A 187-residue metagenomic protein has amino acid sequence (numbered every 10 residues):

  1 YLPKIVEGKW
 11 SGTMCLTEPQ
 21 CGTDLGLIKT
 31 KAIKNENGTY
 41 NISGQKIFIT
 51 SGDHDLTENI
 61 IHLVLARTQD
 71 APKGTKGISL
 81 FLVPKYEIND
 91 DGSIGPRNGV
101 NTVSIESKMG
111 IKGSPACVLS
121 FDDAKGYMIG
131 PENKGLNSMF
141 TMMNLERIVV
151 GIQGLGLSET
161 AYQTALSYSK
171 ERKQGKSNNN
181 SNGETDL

Functional and structural regions predicted by a protein language model:
Y1, G151-G154: Amphipathic alpha-helix face/heptad-repeat signature
Y1-T30, K34: Internal maturation/activation junctions in enzymes
K9-S11, L27-K29, N37, N59-I61 (+5 more regions): Active-site lining segments that contact anionic ligands and/or coordinate catalytic metals
T13-L16, K29-I33, N41-S43, F48-I49 (+5 more regions): Structured core elements
Q20-T23, D53-D55, P72, K108-P115: Short Gly/Pro-enriched turn/cap motifs at secondary-structure boundaries
T39, S43-R97: A short core secondary-structure module
F48, E87-V103, K108, P115-E146 (+1 more regions): A glycine-rich, basic-preceded beta-loop-alpha segment at the flavin cofactor/substrate interface of flavin-utilizing
